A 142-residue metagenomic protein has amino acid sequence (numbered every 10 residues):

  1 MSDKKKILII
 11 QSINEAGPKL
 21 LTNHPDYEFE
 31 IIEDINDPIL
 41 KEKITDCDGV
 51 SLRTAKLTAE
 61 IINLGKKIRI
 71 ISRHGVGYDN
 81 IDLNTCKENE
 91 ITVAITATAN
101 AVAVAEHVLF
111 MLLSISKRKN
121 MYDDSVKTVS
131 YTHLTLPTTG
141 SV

Functional and structural regions predicted by a protein language model:
M1-A94: An N-terminal-biased, well-structured beta-alpha scaffold segment characteristic of Rossmann-like dinucleotide-binding
K5, K119, T139: Extended interaction regions within the primary functional domain
T45, L113, P137-T138: Solvent-exposed alpha-helix faces
H74-V76, V104, T128, T139: Short glycine-rich loop/turn motifs that provide flexible caps or phosphate-binding loops at active sites
N89-I91, A97-L134: Phosphate-binding beta-alpha-beta segment of Rossmann-like dinucleotide-binding domains, i.e., the NAD(P)
H133-V142: Single conserved hydrophobic/aromatic residue that forms the stacking wall/gate of nucleotide- or nucleobase-binding
